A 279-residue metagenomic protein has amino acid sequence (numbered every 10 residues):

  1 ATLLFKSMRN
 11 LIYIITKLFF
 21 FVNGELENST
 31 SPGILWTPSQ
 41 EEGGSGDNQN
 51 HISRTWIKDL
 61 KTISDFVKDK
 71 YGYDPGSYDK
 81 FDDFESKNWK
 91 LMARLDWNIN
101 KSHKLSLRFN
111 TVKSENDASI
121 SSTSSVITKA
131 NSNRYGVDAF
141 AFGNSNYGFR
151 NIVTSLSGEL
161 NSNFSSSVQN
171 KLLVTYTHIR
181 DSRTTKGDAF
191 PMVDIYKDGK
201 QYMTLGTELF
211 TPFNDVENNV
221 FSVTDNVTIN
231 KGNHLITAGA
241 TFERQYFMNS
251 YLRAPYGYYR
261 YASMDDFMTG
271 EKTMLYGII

Functional and structural regions predicted by a protein language model:
A1-D117, G148-N170, V174-Y176: Transmembrane beta-barrel wall of Gram-negative outer-membrane proteins
D69, F84-K87, N100-I279: Replace "related TpsB outer-membrane translocases also match" with "some related outer-membrane beta-barrels such as
